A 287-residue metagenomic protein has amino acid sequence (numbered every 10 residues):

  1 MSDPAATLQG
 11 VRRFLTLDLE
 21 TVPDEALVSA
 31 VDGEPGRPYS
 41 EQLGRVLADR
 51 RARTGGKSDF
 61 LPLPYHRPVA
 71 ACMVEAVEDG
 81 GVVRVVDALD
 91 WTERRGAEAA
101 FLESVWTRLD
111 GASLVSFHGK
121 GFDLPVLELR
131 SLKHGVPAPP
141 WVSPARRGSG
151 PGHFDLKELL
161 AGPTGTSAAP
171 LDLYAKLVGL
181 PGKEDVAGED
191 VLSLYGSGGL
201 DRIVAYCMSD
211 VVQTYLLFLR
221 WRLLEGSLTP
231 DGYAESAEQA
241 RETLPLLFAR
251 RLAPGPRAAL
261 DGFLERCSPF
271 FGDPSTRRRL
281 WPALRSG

Functional and structural regions predicted by a protein language model:
M1, V11, D18-L19, D32 (+2 more regions): Intrinsic structural disorder
S2-T107: Conserved RNase H-like, two-metal-ion catalytic cores of nucleic-acid enzymes
A5, T16, V83, A175 (+5 more regions): Intrinsically disordered, low-complexity regions
L8, R12, H66-T92, L102 (+4 more regions): Metal-dependent phosphoesterase core characteristic of DEDDh/y 3'-5' exonuclease domains
T16, E41, D49, E93 (+7 more regions): Intrinsically disordered, low-complexity regions enriched in small/polar residues
E235-G287: Acidic catalytic cores of enzymes that act on phosphate-bearing nucleotides/polynucleotides
